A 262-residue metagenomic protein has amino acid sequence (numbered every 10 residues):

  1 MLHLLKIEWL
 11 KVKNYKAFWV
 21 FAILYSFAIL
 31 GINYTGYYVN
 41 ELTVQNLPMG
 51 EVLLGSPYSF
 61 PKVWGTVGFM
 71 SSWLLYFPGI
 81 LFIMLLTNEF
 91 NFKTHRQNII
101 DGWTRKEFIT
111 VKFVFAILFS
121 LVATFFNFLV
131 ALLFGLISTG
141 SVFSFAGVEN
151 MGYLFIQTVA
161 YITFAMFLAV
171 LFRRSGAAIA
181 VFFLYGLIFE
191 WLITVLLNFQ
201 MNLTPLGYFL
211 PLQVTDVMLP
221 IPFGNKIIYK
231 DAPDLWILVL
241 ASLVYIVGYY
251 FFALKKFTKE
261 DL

Functional and structural regions predicted by a protein language model:
M1-Y25: Aromatic- and glycine-rich beta-strand/loop motifs that create alpha-glucan
A22-L85, I109-R173, F182-T194, N198 (+1 more regions): Secretory targeting signals
L81-D101, R105-K106, F113: Transmembrane helix boundary and interhelical loop/hinge segments in multi-pass membrane proteins
I100, L197-N202: Membrane interface segments of multi-pass transport proteins and intramembrane proteases
A241-L262: Junction motif at the cytosolic side of a transmembrane helix
